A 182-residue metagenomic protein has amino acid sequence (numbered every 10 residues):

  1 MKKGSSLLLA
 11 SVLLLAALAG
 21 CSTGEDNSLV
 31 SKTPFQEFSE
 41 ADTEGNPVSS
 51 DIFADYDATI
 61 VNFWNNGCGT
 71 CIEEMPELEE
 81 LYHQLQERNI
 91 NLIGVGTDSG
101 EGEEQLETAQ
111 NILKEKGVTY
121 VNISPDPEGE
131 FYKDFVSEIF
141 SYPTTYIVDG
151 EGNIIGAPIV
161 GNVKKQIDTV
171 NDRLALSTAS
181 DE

Functional and structural regions predicted by a protein language model:
M1-L8: Bacterial N-terminal signal peptides that target proteins for export
A16-G20: C-terminal motif of bacterial Sec signal peptides marking the signal peptidase cleavage site
C21-E37, A54, E107-N111: N-proximal helix/coil linker or "cap" segments that precede and/or mark the start of modular domains
F38-T59: A short beta-strand-turn-helix
D57-T59, W64-G67, S141: Short pre-active-site segment immediately N-terminal to redox-active cysteine/selenocysteine motifs in thiol-based
E73-E115, P127-K133: Structural microenvironment flanking redox-active thiols in thiol-disulfide oxidoreductases
Q110-T144, V148-G150, I159: Short, internal strand/loop/helix patches that form the active-site neighborhood or redox-interaction surface
I147-E182: Thiol-/selenol-based redox modules, centered on thioredoxin-like and closely related oxidoreductase domains
